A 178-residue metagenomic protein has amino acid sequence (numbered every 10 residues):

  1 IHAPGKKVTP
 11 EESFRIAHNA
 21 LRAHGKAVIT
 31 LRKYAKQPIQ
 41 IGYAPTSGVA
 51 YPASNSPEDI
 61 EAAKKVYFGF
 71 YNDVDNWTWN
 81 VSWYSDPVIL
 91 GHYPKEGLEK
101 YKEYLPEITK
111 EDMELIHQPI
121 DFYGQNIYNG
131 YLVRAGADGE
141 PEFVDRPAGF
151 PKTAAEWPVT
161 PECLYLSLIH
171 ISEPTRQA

Functional and structural regions predicted by a protein language model:
I1-L168, S172, R176: Active-site region of glycoside hydrolase catalytic domains
